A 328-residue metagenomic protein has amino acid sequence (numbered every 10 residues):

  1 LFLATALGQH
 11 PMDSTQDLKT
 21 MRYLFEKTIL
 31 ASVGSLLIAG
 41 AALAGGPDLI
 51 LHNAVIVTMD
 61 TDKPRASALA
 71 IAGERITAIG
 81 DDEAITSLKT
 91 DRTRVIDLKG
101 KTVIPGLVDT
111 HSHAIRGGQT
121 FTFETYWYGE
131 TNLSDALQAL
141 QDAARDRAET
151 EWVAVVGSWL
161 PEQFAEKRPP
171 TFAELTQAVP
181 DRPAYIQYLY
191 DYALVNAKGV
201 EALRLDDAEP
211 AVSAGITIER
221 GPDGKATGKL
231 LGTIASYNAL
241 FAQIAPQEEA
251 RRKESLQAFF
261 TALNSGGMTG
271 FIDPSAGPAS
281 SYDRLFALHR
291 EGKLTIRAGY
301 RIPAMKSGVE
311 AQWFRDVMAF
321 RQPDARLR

Functional and structural regions predicted by a protein language model:
L1-A6, R94, Q257, R328: Short intrinsically disordered, low-complexity coil segments enriched in acidic
L1-E26: N-terminal secretory signal peptides that target proteins for export/translocation
F2, T15, A41-A42, L98-G100 (+1 more regions): N-terminal hydrophobic alpha-helix used for membrane targeting or insertion
G8, A42-A44: Boundary at the C-terminal end of the N-terminal hydrophobic targeting segment
Q16, G34-L37, D60: Serine/proline-rich low-complexity intrinsically disordered segments, especially terminal tails, linkers
T28-G40: Bacterial N-terminal signal peptides
A39-G40, A319-R328: Short, intrinsically disordered, charge-balanced linker/junction segments flanking boundaries in proteins
G46-H52, V57, T61-M318, A325: Divalent metal-binding segments
